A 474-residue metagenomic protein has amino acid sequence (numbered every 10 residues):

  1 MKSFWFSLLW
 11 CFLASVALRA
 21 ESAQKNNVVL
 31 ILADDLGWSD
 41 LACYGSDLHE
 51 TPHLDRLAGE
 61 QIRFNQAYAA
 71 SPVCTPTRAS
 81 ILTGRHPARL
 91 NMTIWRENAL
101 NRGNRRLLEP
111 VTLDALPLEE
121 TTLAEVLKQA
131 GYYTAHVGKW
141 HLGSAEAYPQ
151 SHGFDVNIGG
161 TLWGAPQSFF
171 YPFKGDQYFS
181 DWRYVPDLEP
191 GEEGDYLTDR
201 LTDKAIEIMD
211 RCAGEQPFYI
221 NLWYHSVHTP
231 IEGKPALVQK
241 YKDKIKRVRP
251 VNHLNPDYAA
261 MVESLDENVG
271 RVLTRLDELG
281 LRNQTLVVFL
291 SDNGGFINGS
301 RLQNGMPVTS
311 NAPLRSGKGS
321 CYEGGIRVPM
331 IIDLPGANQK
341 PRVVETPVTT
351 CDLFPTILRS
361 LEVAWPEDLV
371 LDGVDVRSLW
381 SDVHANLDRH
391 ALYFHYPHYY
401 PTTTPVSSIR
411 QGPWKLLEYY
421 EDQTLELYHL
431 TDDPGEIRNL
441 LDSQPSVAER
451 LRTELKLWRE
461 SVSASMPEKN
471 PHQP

Functional and structural regions predicted by a protein language model:
S22-N26, A33, G37-W38, R63 (+6 more regions): Long, internal low-complexity/basic segments
Q24-V29, E60-N65, A130-A135, G153-D155 (+4 more regions): Loop/turn elements at helix/coil->beta-strand transitions in domains of secreted/extracellular proteins
K25-G37, R56-L57, I81-T83, L127 (+6 more regions): Beta-strand elements within well-structured catalytic alpha/beta cores of enzymes that handle phosphate/sulfate esters
S46-T51, Y68-V73, P110-T121, G191-L201 (+7 more regions): A short beta-strand-to-alpha-helix junction
D47-A79, G84-R89, Y133-A135, D155-T161: Short, structured active-site-proximal loop/turn typified by the sulfatase FGly-forming signature C/S-X-P-X-R
H49, P149-G153, T229-K234, T274-A337 (+1 more regions): Histidine-centered active-site microenvironments of extracellular/periplasmic hydrolases and transferases
M92-Y133, L142-F218, Y224-G233, I245-A259: Formylglycine-dependent
D155-V156, T161-P166, G295-E323, A337-T346 (+2 more regions): C-terminal cap/loop subdomain of S1 sulfatases and analogous C-terminal strand-loop tails that border
